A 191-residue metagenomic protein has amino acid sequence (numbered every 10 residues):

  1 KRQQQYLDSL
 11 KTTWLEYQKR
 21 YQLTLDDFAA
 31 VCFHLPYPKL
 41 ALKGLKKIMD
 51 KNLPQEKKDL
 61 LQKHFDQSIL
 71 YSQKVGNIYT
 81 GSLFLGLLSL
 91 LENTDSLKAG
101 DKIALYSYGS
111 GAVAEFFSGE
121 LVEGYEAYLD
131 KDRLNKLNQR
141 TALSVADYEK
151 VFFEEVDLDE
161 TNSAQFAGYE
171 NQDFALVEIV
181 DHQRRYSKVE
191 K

Functional and structural regions predicted by a protein language model:
K1-K191: Terminal domain-initiation and capping elements
